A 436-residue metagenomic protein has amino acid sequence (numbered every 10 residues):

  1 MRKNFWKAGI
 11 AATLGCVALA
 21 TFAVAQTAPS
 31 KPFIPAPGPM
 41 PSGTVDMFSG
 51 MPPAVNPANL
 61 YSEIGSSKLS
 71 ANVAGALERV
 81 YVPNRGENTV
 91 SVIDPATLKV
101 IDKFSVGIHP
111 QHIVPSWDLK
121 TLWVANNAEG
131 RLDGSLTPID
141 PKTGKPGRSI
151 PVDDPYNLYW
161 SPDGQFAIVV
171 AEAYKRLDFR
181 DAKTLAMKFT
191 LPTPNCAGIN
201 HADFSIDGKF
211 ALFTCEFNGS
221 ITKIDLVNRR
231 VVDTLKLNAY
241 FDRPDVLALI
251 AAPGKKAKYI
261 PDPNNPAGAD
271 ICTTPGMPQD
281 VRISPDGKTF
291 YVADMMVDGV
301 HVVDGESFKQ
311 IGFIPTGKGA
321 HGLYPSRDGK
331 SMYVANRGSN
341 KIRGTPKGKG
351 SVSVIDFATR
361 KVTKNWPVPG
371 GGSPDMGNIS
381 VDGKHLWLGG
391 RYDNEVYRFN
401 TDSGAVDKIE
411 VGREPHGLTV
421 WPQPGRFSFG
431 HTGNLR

Functional and structural regions predicted by a protein language model:
R2-T13: Bacterial N-terminal signal peptides that target proteins for export
A11-T21: Bacterial N-terminal signal peptides
Q26-R436: Predominantly soluble domains enriched in secretory-pathway, periplasmic, or organellar proteins
